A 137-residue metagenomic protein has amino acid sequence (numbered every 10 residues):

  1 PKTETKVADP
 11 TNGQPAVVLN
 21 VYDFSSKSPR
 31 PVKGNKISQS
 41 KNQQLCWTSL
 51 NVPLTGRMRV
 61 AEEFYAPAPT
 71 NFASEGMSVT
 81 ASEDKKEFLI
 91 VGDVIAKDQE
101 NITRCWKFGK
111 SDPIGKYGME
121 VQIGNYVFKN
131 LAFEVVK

Functional and structural regions predicted by a protein language model:
K2-F108, Q122, V127-N130: Contiguous segments within soluble domain cores/interaction surfaces
P113-E120: A glycine-anchored, Pro-Gly-centered beta-turn/N-cap motif
K116, K129-A132: A short secondary-structure junction signal
F133-K137: Short beta-strand edge segments in extracellular beta-sheet folds
